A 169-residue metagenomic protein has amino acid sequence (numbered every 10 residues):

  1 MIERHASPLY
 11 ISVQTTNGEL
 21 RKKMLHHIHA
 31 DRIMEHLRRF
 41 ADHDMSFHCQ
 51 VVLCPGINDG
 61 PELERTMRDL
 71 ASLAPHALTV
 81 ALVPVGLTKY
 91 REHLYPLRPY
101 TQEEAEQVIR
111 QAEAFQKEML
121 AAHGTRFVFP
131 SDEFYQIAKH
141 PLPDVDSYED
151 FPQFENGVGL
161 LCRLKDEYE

Functional and structural regions predicted by a protein language model:
M1-N58, H76-V85, L97: Core AdoMet radical
K22-M24, E62, H93, P141: A generic "cationic amphipathic patch" detector
I33, L63, A105: Aromatic/hydrophobic pocket-lining residues that form the small-molecule binding cavity in soluble enzyme cores
M34-L37, M67, I109: Short amphipathic alpha-helical segments and helix-helix/interface helices
N58-S72: Catalytic cores of alpha/beta
A71-L73, T79-A81, G86-E169: Auxiliary Fe-S-binding modules of radical SAM enzymes
